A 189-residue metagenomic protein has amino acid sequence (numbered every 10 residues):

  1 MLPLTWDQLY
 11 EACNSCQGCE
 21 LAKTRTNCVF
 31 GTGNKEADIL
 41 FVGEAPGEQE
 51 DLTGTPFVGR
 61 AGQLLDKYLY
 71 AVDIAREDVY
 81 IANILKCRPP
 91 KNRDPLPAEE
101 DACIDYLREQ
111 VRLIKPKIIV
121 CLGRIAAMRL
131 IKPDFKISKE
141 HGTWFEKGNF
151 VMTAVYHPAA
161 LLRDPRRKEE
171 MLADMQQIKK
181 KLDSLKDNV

Functional and structural regions predicted by a protein language model:
M1-V189: A polyanion-binding, active-site-adjacent surface
